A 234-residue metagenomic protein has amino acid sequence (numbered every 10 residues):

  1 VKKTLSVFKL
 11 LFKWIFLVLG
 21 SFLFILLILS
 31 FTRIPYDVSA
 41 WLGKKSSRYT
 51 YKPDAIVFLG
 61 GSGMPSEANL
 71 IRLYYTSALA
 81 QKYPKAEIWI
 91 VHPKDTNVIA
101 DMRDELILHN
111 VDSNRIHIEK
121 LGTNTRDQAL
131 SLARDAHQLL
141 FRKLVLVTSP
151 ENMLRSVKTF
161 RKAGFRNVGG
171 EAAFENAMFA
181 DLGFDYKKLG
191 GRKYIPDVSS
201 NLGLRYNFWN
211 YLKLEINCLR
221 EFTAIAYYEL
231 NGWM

Functional and structural regions predicted by a protein language model:
V1-L11: N-terminal Lys/Arg-rich, disordered targeting/topogenic segments
K13-T32: Hydrophobic membrane-insertion alpha-helices, especially the h-region of bacterial N-terminal signal peptides
I28-L204: A structural signal for short, hydrophobic/glycine-enriched beta-strand patches
D37, N210-M234: A transmembrane-helix-recognition feature enriched in membrane-embedded lipid enzymes and envelope glyco-/phospholipid
V198-Y211, I216: Extended, charge-rich low-complexity interaction segments
